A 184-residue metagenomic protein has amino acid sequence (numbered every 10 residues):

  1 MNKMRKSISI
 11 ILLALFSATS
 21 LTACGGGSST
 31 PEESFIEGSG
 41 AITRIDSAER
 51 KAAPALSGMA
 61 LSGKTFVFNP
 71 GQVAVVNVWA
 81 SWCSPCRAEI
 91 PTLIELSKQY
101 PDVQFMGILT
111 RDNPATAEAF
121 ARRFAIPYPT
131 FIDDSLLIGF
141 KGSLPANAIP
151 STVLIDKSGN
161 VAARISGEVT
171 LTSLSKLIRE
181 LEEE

Functional and structural regions predicted by a protein language model:
M1-A55, E184: N-terminal targeting signals for export/organelle localization
R50-A74, K141: A short beta-strand-turn-helix
L56, V78-W79, F120, Y128: Conserved hydrophobic/aromatic "anchor" residues that stabilize well-ordered secondary structure elements
G58-M59, P129-D133: Short acidic-hydrophobic, aromatic-tinged amphipathic segments that line or gate anion-handling sites
T65-R87, L93: Short active-site neighborhood of thiol/selenol oxidoreductases, capturing the structured segment around
G71-V73, P101-Q104, Y128: Loop/turn elements at helix/coil->beta-strand transitions in domains of secreted/extracellular proteins
R87-F124, L136-K141: Structural microenvironment flanking redox-active thiols in thiol-disulfide oxidoreductases
R122-P127, D134-E180: Thiol/disulfide oxidoreductase modules built on the thioredoxin-like
